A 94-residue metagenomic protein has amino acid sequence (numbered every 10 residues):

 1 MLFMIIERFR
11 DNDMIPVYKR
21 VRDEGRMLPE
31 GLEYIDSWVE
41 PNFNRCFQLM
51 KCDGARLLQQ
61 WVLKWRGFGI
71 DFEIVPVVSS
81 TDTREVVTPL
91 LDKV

Functional and structural regions predicted by a protein language model:
M1-I35, V39-N44, D53-L57, V78-V94: Short S/T/G/P-rich N-terminal loop/turn motif that feeds into the first structured element of a domain
M27, W65-G67: A generic structural signal for well-ordered alpha-helical segments
N42-R45, G67-G69: Short connector loops at helix/strand junctions that flank enzyme active sites, especially segments positioning acidic
Q48-M50: Functionalized membrane-embedded alpha-helices
L58-W65: Short, electropositive alpha-helical surface patch
F68-S79: Conserved short beta-strand edge segments in small beta-sheet-based binding/regulatory domains
